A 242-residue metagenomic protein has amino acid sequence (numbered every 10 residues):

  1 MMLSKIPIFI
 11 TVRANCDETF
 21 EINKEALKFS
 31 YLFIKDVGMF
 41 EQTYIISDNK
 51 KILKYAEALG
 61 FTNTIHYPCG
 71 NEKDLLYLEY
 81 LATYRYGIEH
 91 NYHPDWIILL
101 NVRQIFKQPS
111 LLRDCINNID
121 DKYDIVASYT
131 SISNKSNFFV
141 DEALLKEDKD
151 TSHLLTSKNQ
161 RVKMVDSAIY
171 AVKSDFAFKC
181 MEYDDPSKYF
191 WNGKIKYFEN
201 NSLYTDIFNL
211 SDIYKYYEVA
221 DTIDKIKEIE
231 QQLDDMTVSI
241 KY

Functional and structural regions predicted by a protein language model:
M2-I46: N-terminal glycine-rich phosphate-binding loop and ensuing alpha1 helix
T11, H66-Y67, L100, S128-Y129: Generic beta-sheet signal
F40, Y92-P94, D121-I125: Short, high-confidence coil segments that cap the C-terminus of an alpha-helix and link into the following beta-strand
T43-D48, V126-Y129: Short internal beta-strands
K51-I98, F106-S110, D114: Short phosphate-binding loop-to-helix
C69-L75, S133-S136, S202-T205: A short acidic, often aromatic-flanked loop/helix-cap motif at beta-alpha or helix-coil junctions that lines enzyme
Q104-W191, F198-E199: Conserved core of the sugar-phosphate nucleotidyltransferase
K163-Y242: Conserved alpha/beta core of the MobA/IspD/sugar-nucleotide pyrophosphorylase nucleotidyltransferase superfamily
